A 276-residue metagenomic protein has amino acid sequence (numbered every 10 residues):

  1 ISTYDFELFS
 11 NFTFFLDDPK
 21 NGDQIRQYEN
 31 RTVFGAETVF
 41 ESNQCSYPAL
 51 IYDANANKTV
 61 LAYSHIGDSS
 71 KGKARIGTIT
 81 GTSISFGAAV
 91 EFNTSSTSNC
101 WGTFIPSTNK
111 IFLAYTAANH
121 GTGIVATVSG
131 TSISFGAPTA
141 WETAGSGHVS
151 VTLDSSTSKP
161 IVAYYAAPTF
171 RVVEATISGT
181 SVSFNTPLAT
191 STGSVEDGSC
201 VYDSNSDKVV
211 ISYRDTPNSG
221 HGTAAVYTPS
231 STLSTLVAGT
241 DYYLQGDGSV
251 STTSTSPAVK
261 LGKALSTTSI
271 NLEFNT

Functional and structural regions predicted by a protein language model:
I1-T3, N30-S231: Extracellular, repeat-based ectodomains that mediate carbohydrate processing or recognition
Y4-T32, S230-T276: Glycine-anchored, exposed beta-strand/edge motif detector
